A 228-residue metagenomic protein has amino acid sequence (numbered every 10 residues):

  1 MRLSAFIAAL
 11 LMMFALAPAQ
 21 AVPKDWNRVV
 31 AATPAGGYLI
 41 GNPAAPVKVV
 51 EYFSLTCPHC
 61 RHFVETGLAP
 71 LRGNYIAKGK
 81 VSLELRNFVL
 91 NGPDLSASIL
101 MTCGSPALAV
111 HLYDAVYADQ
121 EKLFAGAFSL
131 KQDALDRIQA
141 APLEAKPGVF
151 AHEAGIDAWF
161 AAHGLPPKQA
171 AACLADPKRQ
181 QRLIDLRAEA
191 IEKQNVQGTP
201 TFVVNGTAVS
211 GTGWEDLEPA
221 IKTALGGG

Functional and structural regions predicted by a protein language model:
R2-L95, R187-A188, E192-K193, G226-G228: Extracytoplasmic thiol/disulfide redox context detector
L3-A5, A21-P23, S54, K146-G228: C-terminal cap of thioredoxin/glutaredoxin-like
A15-L16, L71-G73, K78, S96 (+6 more regions): Alpha-helix boundary/interfacial micro-motifs
A17, Q120-L123, Q181-R182: A short hydrophobic/aromatic micro-motif that marks alpha-helical segments and, especially, helix-coil
D25-N27, C103, C173: Functionally engaged cysteine thiol sites
D25-N27, L123, W214: Tryptophan-centered motif/residue detector
G41-A44, H59-F63, F88-G92, M101-G104 (+6 more regions): Extracytoplasmic/periplasmic, Sec-exported soluble proteins
L55, H62-P147, E153: Structural alpha/beta surface segment adjacent to cysteine/selenocysteine redox centers across thiol/disulfide enzymes
